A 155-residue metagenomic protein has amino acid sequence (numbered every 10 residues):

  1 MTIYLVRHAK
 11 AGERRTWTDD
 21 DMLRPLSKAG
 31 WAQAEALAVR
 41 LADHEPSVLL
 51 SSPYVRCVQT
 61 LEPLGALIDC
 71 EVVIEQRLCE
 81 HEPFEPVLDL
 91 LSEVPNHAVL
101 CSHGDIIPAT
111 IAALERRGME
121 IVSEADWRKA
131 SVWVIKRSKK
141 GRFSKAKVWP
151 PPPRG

Functional and structural regions predicted by a protein language model:
T2-F84, P108, M119-E120, W127-A130: Active-site-proximal alpha-helix that buttresses catalytic centers in soluble enzyme cores
I3-Y4, P95-D105: Generic beta-sheet signal
D43-E45, S92-N96: Glycine-rich phosphate-binding loop signature in dinucleotide/nucleotide-binding domains
A66-L67, E93, A113-R117: Active-site catalytic microenvironments for nucleophilic, acid-base chemistry
P83-F84, L88-E93, I106, T110: Internal catalytic or translocation cores that form aromatic/hydrophobic pockets or channels for amphipathic metabolites
R117-K145: Domain-level recognition of soluble alpha/beta enzyme cores, biased toward histidine phosphatases/phosphomutases
A146-G155: Short, solvent-exposed aromatic-acidic interface loops
